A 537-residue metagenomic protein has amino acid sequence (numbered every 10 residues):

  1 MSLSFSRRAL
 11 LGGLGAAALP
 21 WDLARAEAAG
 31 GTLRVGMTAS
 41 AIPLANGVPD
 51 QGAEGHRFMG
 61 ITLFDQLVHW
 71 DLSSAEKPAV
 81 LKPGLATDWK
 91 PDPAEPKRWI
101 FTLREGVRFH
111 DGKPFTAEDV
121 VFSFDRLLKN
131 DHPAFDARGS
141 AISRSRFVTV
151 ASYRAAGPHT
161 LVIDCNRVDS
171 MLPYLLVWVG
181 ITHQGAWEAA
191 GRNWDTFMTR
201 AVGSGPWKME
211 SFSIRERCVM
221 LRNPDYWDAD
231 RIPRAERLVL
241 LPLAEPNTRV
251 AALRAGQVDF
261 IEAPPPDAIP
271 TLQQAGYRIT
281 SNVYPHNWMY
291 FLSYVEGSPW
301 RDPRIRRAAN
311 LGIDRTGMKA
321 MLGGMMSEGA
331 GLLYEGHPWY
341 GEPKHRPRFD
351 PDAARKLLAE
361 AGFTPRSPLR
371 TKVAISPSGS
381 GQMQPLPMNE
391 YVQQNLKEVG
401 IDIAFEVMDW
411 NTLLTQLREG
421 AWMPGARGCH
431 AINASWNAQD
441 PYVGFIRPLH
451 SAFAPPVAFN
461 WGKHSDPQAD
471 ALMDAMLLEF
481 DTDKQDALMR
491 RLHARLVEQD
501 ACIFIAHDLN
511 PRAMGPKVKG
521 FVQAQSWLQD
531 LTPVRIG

Functional and structural regions predicted by a protein language model:
V35, G112, K397-A452: Periplasmic binding protein-like
G36-A94, D125, R200-G203: N-terminal lobe/hinge region of extracytoplasmic solute-binding protein
V68-E76, Y174-P233, R237, E245-N247 (+2 more regions): Gly/Pro-rich hinge or "lid" segments in bacterial periplasmic/extracellular proteins
T102, V121, A137-A186, S211: Surface-exposed binding/hinge segments that line and control ligand-binding clefts or catalytic entry sites
L127, P133-A137, E210-L221, V239-G297: Extracellular/periplasmic solute-recognition and catalytic clefts
V219-P224, Q273, R301-V399, A404 (+2 more regions): Append "and occasionally in soluble cytosolic enzymes with long acidic Gly/Pro-rich linkers
R307, K319, V399-T415, G444-P516 (+1 more regions): Extracytoplasmic/peripheral linker and loop segments enriched in polar/acidic and small residues with frequent Thr/Pro
R512-G537: Long beta-strand-rich cores associated with HINT superfamily self-processing modules
